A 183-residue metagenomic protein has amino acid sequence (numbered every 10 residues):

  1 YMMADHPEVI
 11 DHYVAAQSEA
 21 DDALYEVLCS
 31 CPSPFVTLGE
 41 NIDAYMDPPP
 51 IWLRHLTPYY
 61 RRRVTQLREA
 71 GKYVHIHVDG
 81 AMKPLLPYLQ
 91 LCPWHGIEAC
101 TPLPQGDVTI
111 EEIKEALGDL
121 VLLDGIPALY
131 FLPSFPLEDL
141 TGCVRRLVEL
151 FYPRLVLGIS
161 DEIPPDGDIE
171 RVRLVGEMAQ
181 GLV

Functional and structural regions predicted by a protein language model:
Y1-V183: Active-site loop segments of alpha/beta catalytic cores
